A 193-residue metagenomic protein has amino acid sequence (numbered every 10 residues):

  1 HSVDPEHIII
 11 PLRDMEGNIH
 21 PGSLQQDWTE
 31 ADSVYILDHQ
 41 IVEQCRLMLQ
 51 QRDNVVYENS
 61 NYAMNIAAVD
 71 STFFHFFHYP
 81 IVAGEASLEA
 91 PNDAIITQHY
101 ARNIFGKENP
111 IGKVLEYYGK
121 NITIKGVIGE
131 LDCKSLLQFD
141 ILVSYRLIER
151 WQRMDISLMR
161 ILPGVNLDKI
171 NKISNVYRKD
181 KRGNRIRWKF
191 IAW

Functional and structural regions predicted by a protein language model:
H1-N54, A67-D70, R150-G164, D168-I173: Membrane-proximal extracellular/periplasmic loop immediately following the first transmembrane helix
E6, A90-N92: Short, surface-exposed beta-edge/turn micro-motifs
E16-G17, N59, G183: Intrinsic-disorder/low-complexity loop/linker signature
I19-G22, Y57, E89-A90, N103-F105: A generic structural signal for short coil/turn motifs at secondary-structure boundaries
P21-G22, Y57-S60, S135-F139: Short aromatic-enriched loop/helix-cap "lid" or pocket-rim segments at secondary-structure transitions that line
W28-A31, Q40, L49-Q51, Y57-L88 (+1 more regions): The feature marks short, hydrophobic/small-residue-biased sequence motifs that occur predominantly
V56-Y57, Y117: Short acidic, glycine-rich loop/turn motifs
A67-A83, A94-W193: Mid-to-C-terminal secondary-structure elements that act as membrane-proximal/extracytoplasmic interface segments
